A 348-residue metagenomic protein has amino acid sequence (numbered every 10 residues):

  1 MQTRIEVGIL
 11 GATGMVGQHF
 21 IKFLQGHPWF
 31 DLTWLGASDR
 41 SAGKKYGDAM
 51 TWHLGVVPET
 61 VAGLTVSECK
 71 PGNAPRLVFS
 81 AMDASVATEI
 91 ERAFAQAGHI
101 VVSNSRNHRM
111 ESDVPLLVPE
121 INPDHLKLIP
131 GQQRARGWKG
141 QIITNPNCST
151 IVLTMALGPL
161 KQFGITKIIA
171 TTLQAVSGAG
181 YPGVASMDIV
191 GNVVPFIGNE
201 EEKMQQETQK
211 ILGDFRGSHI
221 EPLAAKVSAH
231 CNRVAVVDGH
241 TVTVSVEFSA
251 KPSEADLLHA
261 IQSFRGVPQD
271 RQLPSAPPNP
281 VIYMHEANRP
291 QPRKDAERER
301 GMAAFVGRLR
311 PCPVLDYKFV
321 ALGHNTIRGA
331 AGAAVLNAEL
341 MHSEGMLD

Functional and structural regions predicted by a protein language model:
M1-F196, H219-I220, K226, A304-F305 (+3 more regions): N-terminal Rossmann-like NAD(P) cofactor-binding subdomain of oxidoreductases, focused on the glycine-rich
S177-D348: Charged docking surfaces used in two-component/phosphorelay signaling
